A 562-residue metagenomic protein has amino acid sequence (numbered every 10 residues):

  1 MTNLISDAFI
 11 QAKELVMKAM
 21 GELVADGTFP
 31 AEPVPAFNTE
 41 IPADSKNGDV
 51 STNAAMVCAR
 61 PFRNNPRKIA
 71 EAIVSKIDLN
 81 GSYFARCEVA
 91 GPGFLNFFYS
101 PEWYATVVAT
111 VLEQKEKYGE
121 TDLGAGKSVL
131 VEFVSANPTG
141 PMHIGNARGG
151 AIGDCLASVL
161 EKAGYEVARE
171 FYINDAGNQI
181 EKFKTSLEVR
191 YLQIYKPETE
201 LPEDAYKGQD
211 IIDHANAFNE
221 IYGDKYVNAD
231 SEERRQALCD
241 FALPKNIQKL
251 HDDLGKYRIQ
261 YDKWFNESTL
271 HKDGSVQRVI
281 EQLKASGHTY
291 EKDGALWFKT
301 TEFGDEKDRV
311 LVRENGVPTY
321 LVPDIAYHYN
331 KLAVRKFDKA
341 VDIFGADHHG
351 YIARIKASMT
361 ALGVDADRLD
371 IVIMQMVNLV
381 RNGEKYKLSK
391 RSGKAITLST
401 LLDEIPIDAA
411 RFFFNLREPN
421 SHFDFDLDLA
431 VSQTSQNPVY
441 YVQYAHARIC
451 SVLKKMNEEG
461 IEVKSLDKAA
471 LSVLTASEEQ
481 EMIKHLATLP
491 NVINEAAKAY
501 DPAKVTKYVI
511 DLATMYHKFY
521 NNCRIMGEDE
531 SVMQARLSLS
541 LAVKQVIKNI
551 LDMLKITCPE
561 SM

Functional and structural regions predicted by a protein language model:
T2-A105, E116, E120-M562: Non-catalytic interaction-recognition regions
T106-V111: Short, charged, solvent-exposed linker or helix-capping segments at domain edges/interfaces that act as flexible hinges
